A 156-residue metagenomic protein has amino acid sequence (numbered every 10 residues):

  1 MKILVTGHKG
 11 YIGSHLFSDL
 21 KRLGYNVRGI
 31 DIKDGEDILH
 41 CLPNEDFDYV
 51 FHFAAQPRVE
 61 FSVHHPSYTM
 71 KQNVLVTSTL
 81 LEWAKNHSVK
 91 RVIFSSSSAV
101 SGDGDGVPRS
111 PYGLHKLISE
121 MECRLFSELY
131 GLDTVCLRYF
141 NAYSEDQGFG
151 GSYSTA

Functional and structural regions predicted by a protein language model:
M1-E145: N-terminal Rossmann-like NAD(P)+-binding domain of SDR-like oxidoreductases, especially those catalyzing
Y25, S152-A156: Short, intrinsically disordered, charge-balanced linker/junction segments flanking boundaries in proteins
F149: ATP-dependent carboxylate-amine ligase catalytic core
